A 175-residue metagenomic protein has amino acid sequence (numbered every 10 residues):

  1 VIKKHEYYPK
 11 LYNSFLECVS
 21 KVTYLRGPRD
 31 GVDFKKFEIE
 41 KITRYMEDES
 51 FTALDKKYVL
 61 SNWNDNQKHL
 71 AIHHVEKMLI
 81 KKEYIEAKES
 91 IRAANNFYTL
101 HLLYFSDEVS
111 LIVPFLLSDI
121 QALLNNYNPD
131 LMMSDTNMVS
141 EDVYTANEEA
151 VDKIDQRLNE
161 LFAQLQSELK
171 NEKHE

Functional and structural regions predicted by a protein language model:
V1-E175: Conserved non-transmembrane functional hotspots
